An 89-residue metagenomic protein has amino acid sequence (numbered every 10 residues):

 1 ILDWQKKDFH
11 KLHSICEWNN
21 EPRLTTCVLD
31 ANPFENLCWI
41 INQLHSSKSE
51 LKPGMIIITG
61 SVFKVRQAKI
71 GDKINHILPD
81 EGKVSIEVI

Functional and structural regions predicted by a protein language model:
I1-I89: Catalytic-pocket segment enriched in acidic/His residues
